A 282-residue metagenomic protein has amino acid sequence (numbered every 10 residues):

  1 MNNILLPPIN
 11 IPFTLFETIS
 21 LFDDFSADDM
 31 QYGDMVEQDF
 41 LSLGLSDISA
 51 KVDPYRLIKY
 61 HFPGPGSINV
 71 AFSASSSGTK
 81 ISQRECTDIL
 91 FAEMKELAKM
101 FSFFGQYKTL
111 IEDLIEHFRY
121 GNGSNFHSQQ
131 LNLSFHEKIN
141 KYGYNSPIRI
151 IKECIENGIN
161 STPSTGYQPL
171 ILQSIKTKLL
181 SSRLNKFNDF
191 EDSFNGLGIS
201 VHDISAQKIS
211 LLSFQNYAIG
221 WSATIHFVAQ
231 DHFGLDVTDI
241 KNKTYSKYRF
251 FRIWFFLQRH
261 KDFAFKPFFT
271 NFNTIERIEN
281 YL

Functional and structural regions predicted by a protein language model:
N2-G198: Membrane-inserting hydrophobic helices used for pore formation or membrane fusion
D28-Q31, S46, H61, G66 (+7 more regions): A generic structural signal for solvent-exposed, polar alpha-helical segments
E37, L57-K59, I111-E116, I204 (+2 more regions): Generic preference for hydrophobic/aromatic residues in regular secondary structure cores
R183-I219: Amphipathic, interaction-prone secondary-structure segments
D203-Q215, F227-L235, T274-N280: Beta-strand elements of well-folded, non-transmembrane domains
W221-I225: Hydrophobic residues positioned within well-ordered beta-strands of beta-sheet architectures
L235-L282: Active-site or metal-binding loop neighborhoods of secreted/extracellular toxin and effector enzymes
